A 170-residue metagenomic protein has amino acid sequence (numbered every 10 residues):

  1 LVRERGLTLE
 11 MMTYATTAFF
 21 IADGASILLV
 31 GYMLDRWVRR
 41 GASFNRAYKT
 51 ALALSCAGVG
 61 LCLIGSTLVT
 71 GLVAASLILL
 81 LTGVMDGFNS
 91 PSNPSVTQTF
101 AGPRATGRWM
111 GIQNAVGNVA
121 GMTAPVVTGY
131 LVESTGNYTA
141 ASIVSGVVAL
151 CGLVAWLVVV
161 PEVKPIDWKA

Functional and structural regions predicted by a protein language model:
L1-M11: Short amphipathic helix-loop junctions that connect adjacent transmembrane helices in Major Facilitator Superfamily/SLC
L1-V2, M33-L34, V38, T128-G136: Interfacial helix-cap and linker-helix signal at transmembrane-aqueous boundaries of multi-pass secondary transporters
T8, A47-T50, Y130-V148: A membrane-interface helix-boundary motif in multi-pass transporters
T17-I21, L80, V84, G111-V119: Transmembrane alpha-helical cores of Major Facilitator Superfamily
I27, Q98-T135: A late C-terminal transmembrane helix in Major Facilitator Superfamily
N45-N93: C-terminal transmembrane helical hairpin of 12-TM major facilitator-type secondary transporters
G60-T67, G146-A170: Multi-pass alpha-helical transporter architecture, strongest for 12-TM Major Facilitator/SLC carriers used
